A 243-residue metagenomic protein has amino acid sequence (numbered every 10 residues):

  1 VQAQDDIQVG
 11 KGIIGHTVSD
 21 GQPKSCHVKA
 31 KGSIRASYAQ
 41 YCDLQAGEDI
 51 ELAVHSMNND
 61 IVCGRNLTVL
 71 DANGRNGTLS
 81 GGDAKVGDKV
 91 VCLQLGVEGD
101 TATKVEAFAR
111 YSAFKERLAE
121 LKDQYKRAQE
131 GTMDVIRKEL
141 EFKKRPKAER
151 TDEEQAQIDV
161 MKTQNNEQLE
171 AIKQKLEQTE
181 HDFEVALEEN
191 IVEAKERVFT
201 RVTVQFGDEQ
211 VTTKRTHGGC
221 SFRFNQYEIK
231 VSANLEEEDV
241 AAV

Functional and structural regions predicted by a protein language model:
Q4, V9-V243: Intrinsically disordered, low-complexity terminal regions
